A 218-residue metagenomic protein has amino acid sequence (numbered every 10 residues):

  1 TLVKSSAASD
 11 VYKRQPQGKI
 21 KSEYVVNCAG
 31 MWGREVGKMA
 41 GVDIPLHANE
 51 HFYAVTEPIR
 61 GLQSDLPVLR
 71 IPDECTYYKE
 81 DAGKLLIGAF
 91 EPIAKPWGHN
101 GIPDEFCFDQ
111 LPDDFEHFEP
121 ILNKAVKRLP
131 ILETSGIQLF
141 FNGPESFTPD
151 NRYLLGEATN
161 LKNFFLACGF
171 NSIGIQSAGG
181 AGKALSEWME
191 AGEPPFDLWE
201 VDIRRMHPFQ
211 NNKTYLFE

Functional and structural regions predicted by a protein language model:
T1-A8, Y12: Single conserved hydrophobic/aromatic residue that forms the stacking wall/gate of nucleotide- or nucleobase-binding
Q15-Y24: Core beta-strand elements of the Rossmann-like FAD/NAD(P) dinucleotide-binding domain in flavoenzyme oxidoreductases
N27-G41: Flavin (primarily FAD) binding-site architecture
A40-S64, P120-I121: Central beta-strand plus flanking loop segment that forms part of the substrate or channel wall within the catalytic
I44-A48, L66-R70, G136, G143-S146: Short Gly/Pro-enriched turn/cap motifs at secondary-structure boundaries
I59-F90: Conserved FAD-binding catalytic core of PHBH/FMO-like flavoproteins
D73, P112-E218: C-terminal catalytic lobe of FAD-dependent flavoproteins
E80-K127: Conserved FAD/dinucleotide-binding core of flavoprotein oxidoreductases
